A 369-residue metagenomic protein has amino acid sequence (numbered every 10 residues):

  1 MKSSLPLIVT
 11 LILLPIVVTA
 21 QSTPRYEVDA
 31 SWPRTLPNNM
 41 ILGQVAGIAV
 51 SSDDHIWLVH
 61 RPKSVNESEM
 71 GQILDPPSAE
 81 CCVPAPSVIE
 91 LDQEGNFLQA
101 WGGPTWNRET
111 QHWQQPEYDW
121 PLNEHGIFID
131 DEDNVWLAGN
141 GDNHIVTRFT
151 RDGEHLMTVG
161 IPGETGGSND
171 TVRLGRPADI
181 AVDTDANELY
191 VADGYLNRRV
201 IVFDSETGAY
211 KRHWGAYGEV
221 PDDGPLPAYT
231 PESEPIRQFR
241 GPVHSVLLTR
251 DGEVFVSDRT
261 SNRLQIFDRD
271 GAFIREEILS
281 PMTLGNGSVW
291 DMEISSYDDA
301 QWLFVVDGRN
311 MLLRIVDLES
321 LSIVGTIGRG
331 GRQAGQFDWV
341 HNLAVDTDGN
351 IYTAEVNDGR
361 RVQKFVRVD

Functional and structural regions predicted by a protein language model:
M1-K2: N-terminal secretory signal peptides that target proteins for export/translocation
L5-P6, D53: Serine/proline-rich low-complexity intrinsically disordered segments, especially terminal tails, linkers
P6-I16: Bacterial N-terminal signal peptides
Q21-D369: Eukaryotic scaffold repeat domains enriched in small/polar residues
